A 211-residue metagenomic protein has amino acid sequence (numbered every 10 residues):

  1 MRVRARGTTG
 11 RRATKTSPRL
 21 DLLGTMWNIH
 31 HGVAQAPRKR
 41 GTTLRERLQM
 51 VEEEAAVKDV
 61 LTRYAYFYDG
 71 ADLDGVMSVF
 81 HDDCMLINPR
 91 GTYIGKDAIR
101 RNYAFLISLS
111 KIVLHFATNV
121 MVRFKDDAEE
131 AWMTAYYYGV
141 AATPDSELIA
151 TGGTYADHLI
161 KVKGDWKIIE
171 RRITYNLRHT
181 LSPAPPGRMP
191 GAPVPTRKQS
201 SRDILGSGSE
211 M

Functional and structural regions predicted by a protein language model:
V3-A5, A13, D21: Acidic, Ala/Val/Gly-enriched low-complexity intrinsically disordered segments
S17-D74, S78: Short, low-complexity N-terminal intrinsically disordered segments enriched in polar/charged residues
P18-G32, P37, E130-W132, G152-P186: Short beta-strand edge/turn micro-motifs at domain boundaries
Y68, F80, Y137-G139, R172-Y175: Short beta-strand segments enriched in hydrophobic/aromatic residues within well-folded beta-rich domains
L73-A141: A solvent-exposed, acidic/Ser-Thr-rich amphipathic alpha-helical stretch
H115-A117, A150-Y155: Short, surface-exposed coil-to-beta transition loops
G139-L148, H179: Short, cysteine-centered beta-strand-loop-beta hairpins and adjacent loop/turn segments enriched in charged/polar
H179-M211: Acidic/histidine-enriched, glycine/proline-rich intrinsically disordered or flexible terminal extensions
